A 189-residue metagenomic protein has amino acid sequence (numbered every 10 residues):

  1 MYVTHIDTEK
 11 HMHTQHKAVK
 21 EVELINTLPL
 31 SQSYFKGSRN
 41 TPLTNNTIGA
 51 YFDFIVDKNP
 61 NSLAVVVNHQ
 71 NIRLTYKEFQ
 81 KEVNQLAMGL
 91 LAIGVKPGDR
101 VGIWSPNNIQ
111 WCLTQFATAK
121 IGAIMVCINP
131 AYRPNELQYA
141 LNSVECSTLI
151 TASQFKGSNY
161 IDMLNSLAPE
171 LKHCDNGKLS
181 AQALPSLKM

Functional and structural regions predicted by a protein language model:
M1-N46: Flexible, non-catalytic linker and terminal segments flanking ANL/adenylate-forming cores
Y2-V19, I121-M189: Structural core segment of the AMP-binding/adenylate-forming
N26-Q32, Y51-T75: AMP-dependent adenylate-forming
N40-L43, E78, V126-N129: Short, flexible loop segments at the rims of nucleotide/cofactor-binding pockets, characterized by
T44, N61-F116, R133-Q138: Conserved AMP-binding/adenylate-forming core of the ANL superfamily
T47, Y51-F52, E136: Hydrophobic alpha-helical segments typical of transmembrane helices and their membrane-interface/capping positions
F52, T114, L164: Aromatic/hydrophobic pocket-lining residues that form π-stacking "cages" and hydrophobic walls in ligand
I55-V56, T118, L141: A generic structural signal for well-ordered alpha-helical segments
